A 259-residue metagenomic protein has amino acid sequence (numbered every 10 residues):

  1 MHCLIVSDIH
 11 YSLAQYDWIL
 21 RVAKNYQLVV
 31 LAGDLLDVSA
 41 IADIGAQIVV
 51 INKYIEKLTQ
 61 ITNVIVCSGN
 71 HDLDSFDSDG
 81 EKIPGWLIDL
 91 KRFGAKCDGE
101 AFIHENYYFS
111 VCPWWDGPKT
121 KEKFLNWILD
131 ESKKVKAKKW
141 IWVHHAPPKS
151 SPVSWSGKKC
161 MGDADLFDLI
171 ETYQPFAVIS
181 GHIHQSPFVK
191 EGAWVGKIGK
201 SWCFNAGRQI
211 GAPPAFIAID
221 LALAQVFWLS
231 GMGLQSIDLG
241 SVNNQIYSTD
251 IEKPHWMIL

Functional and structural regions predicted by a protein language model:
H2-H10, N106-W115, I141-H145, S201-R208 (+1 more regions): Active-site-proximal beta-strand elements of phosphoester/diester hydrolases
I5-S7, V29-D34, N63-N70, K96-D98 (+3 more regions): Active-site neighborhood of phospho(di)ester-bond hydrolases with catalytic His/Asp-centered motifs
H10-D17, L36-A40, C67-S78, A101-F102 (+4 more regions): Active-site environment of divalent metal-dependent phosphoester hydrolases
Y11-I103: Core catalytic region of metal-dependent phosphoesterases/phosphodiesterases, especially metallo-beta-lactamase-like
A23-K24, I55-I61, K133-K136, I170-Y173 (+1 more regions): Short, conserved loop/helix-junction motifs that constitute active-site signature segments in enzyme catalytic cores
L36-K57, V153-E191: Cap/insert and terminal regions of metallo-dependent hydrolase folds
D37, D72-D168: Conserved catalytic scaffold of divalent metal-dependent phosphoesterases
F102-E105, F167-T172, S186-L259: Binuclear metal-dependent phosphoesterase catalytic core
